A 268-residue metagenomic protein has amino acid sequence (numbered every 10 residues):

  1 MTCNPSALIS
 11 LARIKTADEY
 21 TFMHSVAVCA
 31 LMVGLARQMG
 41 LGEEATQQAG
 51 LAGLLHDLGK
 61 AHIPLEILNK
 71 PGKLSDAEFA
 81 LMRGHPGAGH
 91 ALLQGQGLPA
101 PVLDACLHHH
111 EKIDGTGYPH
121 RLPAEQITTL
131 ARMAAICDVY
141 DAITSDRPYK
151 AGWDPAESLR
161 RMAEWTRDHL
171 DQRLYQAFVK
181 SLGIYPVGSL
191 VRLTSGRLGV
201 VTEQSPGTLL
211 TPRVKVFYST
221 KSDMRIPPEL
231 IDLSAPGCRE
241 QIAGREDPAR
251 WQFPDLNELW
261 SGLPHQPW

Functional and structural regions predicted by a protein language model:
M1-W268: Histidine- and acidic-residue-rich, metal-dependent catalytic cores
